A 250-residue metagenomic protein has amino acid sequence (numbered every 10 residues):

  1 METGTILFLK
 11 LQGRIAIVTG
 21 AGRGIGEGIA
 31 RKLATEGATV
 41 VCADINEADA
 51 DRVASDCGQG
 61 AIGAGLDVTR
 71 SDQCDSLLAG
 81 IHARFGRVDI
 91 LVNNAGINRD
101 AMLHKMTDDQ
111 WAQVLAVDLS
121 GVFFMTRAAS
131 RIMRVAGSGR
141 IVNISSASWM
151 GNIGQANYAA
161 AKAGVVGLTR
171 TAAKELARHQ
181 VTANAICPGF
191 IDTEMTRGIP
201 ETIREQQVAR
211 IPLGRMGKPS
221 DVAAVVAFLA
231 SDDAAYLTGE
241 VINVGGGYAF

Functional and structural regions predicted by a protein language model:
E47-A48, L66-S76, D108, S220-D221: The beta1-alpha1 cofactor-binding region of Rossmann-like NAD(H)/NADP(H)-dependent oxidoreductases
R87, A177, T182, L237-G239: Short, small/polar-rich loop/turn modules that mediate ligand/substrate recognition or access, typified
M102-L103, Q110-L115, Q207: Substrate-binding pocket helix/loop in short-chain dehydrogenase/reductase
M106, A147, G151-A159, T171: Active-site loop-to-helix junction immediately N-terminal to the catalytic Tyr of the SDR YXXXK motif in Rossmann-fold
F123, R134, S138, R215-V244 (+1 more regions): C-terminal substrate-recognition "lid" of short-chain dehydrogenase/reductases
T126, A161, T169: Active-site helix of classical SDR
R131, K174-R178, A235: Alpha-helical segment proximal to the catalytic Tyr-Lys
